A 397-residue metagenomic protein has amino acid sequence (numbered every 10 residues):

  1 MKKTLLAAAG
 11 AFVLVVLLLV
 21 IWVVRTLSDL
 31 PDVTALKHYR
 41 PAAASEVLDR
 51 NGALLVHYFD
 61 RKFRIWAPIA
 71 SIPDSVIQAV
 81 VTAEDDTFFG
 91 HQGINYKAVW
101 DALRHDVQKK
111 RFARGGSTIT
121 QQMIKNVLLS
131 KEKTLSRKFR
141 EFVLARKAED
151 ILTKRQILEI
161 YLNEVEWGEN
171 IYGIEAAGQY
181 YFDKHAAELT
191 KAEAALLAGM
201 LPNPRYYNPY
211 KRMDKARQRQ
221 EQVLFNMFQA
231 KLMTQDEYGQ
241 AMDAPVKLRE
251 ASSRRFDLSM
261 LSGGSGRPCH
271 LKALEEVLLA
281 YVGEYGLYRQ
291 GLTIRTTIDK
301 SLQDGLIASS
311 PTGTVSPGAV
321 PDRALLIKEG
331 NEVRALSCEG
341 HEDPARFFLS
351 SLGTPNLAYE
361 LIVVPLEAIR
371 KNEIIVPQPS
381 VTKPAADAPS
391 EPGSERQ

Functional and structural regions predicted by a protein language model:
M1-L48, T87, P268: N-terminal type II signal-anchor transmembrane helix that functions as the membrane-insertion/stop-transfer segment
V20-I21, R111, G115-P311, A324-I327 (+4 more regions): Non-catalytic, structured segments within soluble enzyme domains
D32-V33, D60-I69, A83, F142-V143: N-terminal post-signal-peptidase region of extra-cytosolic proteins
A44-D49, L54-F59, P68, A79-T82 (+7 more regions): Soluble periplasmic/extracytoplasmic beta-strand elements of cell-envelope proteins
A44-N51, L55, I72, L189 (+4 more regions): A short, well-structured edge-of-sheet supersecondary motif
L54-H57, I65, F88-H91, Y206 (+1 more regions): Short, solvent-exposed loop/turn elements at domain surfaces
P68-I119, Y172-E175, F182: Flexible, acidic/glycine-enriched loop-and-adjacent beta/alpha segments that face the extracytoplasmic/periplasmic side
T312-V320: Active-site phosphate-binding and catalytic loops of NTP-dependent enzymes
